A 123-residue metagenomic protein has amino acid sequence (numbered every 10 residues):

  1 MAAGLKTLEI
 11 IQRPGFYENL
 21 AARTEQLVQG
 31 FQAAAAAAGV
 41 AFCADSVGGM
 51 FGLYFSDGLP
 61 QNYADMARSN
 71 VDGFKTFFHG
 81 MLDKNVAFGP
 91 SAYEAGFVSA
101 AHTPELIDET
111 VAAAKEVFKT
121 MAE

Functional and structural regions predicted by a protein language model:
M1-E123: Conserved N-terminal phosphate-binding loop of PLP-dependent enzymes in the Aspartate aminotransferase
